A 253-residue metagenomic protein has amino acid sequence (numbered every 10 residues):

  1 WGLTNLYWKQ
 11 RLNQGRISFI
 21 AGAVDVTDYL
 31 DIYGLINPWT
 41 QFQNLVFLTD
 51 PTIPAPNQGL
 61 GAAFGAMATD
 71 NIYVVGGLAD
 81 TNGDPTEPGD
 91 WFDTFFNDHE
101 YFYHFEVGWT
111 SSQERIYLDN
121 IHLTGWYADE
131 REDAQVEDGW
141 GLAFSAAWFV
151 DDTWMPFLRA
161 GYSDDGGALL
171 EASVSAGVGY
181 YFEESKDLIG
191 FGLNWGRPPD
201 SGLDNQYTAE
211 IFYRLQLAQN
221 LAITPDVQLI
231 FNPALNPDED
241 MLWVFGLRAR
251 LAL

Functional and structural regions predicted by a protein language model:
W1-Y7, R11-F102, E106: Surface-exposed coil loops of outer-membrane beta-barrel proteins
K9-R11, A63-M67, G108-T110, A147 (+3 more regions): Transmembrane beta-barrel domains of outer membrane proteins
L12-G15, T69-N71, S112-E114, D151 (+2 more regions): Outer-membrane beta-barrel channels and translocator barrels
S18-I20, I32, Y73-G76, N120-T124 (+3 more regions): Residue-level detector of the transmembrane beta-barrel scaffold of outer-membrane proteins
V26-L30, V46-L48, A79-F92, W126-D133 (+3 more regions): Sequence/structural signature of outer-membrane beta-barrel proteins
T52-P54, D93-H99, A134-D138, D165-L170 (+2 more regions): Replace "Gram-negative outer membrane beta-barrel proteins" with "bacterial and organellar outer membrane beta-barrel
F105, W109-P199, I211: Detector for outer-membrane/organellar transmembrane beta-barrel domains, recognizing the amphipathic beta-strand
M241-L253: Outer-membrane beta-barrel "beta-signal"
